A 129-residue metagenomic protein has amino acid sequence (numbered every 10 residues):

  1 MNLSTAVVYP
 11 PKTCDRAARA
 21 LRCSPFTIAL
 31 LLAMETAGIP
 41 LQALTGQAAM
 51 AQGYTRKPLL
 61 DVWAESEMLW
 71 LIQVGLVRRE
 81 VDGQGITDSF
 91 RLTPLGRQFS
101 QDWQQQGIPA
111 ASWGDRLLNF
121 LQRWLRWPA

Functional and structural regions predicted by a protein language model:
M1-L3, P128-A129: Eukaryotic partner-binding/assembly regions in large regulatory complexes
N2-G38: Short alpha-helical segments that sit at the start of domains
A29, W63-S66, R91-P94: Amphipathic alpha-helical interaction segments
I39-M50: Short acidic, hydrophobic short linear motifs in intrinsically disordered regions
A51-R56: Short, basic interhelical loop/turn and adjoining N-cap of the next helix at nucleic-acid- or acidic-partner-contacting
K57-G75: Short amphipathic alpha-helical interaction segments
V81-Q101: Accessory beta->alpha helical hairpin/"wing" motif in late/C-terminal subdomains of nucleic-acid enzymes
P94-P128: Short, amphipathic alpha-helical interaction segments positioned at domain boundaries
